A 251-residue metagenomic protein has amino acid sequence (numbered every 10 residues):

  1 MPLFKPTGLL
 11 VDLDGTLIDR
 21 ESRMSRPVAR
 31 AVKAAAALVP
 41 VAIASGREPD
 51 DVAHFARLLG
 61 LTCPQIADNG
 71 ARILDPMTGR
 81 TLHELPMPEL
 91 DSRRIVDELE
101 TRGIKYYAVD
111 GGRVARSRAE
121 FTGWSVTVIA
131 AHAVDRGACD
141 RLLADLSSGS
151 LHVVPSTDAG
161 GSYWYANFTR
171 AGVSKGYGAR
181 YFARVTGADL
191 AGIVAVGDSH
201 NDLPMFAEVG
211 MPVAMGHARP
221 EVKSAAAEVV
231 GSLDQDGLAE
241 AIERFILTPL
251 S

Functional and structural regions predicted by a protein language model:
L3-P6, S25, T169, S174-S251: Mg2+-dependent phosphoryl-transfer enzymes with acidic/Ser/Thr/Gly-rich catalytic loops
G8-L10, P64, V194: Hydrophobic "anchor" residues on beta-strands that sit immediately upstream of conserved functional sites
R20-A119: Active-site phosphate-binding/coordination module
L38-A42, T62-C63, T127-I129, A191-G192 (+2 more regions): Short active-site oxyanion
L59-T62, N69, M77, S147-G149 (+2 more regions): Short, structured coil segments at secondary-structure junctions
L74, T81-L82, G161-Y165, V222-K223: A short acidic, helix-capping loop that chelates divalent metal ions and anchors anionic groups
E98, R102-E208: Conserved acidic, metal-coordinating active-site core of Asp-based, Mg2+-dependent phosphoryl-transfer enzymes
